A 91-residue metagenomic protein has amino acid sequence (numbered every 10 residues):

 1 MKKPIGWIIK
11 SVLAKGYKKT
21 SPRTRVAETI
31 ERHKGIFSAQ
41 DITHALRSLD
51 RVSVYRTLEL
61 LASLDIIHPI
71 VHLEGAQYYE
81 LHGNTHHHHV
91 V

Functional and structural regions predicted by a protein language model:
M1-A27: Short alpha-helical segments that sit at the start of domains
L13, E31-R32, R47: Alpha-solenoid HEAT/Armadillo repeat architecture
S21, H33-S38: Short capping segments at the starts of secondary-structure elements
D41-A45: A short acidic, leucine-rich amphipathic alpha-helix
V54-I66: Basic amphipathic alpha-helical segments that dock to polyanions
S63-V91: Non-DNA-binding regulatory cores of transcription-related proteins, predominantly C-terminal effector-binding
